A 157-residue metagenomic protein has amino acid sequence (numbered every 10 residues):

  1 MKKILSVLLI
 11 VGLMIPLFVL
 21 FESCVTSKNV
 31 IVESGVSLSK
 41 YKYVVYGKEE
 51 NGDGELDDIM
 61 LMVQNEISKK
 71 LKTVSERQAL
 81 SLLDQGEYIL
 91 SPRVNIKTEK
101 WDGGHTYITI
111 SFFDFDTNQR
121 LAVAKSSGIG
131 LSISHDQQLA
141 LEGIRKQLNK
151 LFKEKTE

Functional and structural regions predicted by a protein language model:
M1-C24: Sec-dependent bacterial lipoprotein signal peptides
L20-K70, E157: A structural "domain/chain start" motif
V25-S37, Q119-E157: C-terminal/domain-edge helix-coil "capping" segments
K48-E49, R93-V94, F115, K125-S126: Active-site-proximal beta-strand/loop segments in catalytic clefts of secreted hydrolases
G52-M60, W101-T106, G130-L141: Solvent-exposed, acidic/flexible segments
Q64-E76, D116-Q119: Structural alpha-beta junctions
S75-K100, I108-T109: A short, hydrophobic beta-strand-centered structural micro-motif
K100-G130: Amphipathic beta-strand/beta-sheet edge segments enriched in Tyr/Trp
